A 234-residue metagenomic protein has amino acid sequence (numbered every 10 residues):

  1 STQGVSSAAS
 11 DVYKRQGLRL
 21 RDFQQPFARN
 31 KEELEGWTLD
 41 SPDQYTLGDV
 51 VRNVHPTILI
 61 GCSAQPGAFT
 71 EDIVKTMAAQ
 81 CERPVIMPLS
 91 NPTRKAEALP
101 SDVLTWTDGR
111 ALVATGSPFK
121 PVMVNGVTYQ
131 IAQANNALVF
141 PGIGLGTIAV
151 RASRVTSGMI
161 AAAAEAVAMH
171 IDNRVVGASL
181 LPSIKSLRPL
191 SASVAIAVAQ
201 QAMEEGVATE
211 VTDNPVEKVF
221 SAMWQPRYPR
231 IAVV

Functional and structural regions predicted by a protein language model:
S1-A9, Y13: Single conserved hydrophobic/aromatic residue that forms the stacking wall/gate of nucleotide- or nucleobase-binding
Q3, I60-P66, T115, L145 (+1 more regions): Short glycine-rich loop/turn motifs that provide flexible caps or phosphate-binding loops at active sites
A8, T46-V50, H55, Q65 (+10 more regions): General structural feature for long, well-ordered alpha-helical segments within catalytic domains of soluble enzymes
S10, A64-Q65, N91-P92: An acidic- and aromatic-residue-enriched active-site/binding cleft used to recognize and process polar
V12, M223-V233: Active-site loops and adjacent core secondary-structure elements that bind or stabilize anionic groups
R15-E82, M123-V124: A structured beta-alpha segment of the ubiquitous adenosine-cofactor-binding alpha/beta core
A79-C81, P88-T212, V234: Adenosine-phosphate binding glycine-rich loop
